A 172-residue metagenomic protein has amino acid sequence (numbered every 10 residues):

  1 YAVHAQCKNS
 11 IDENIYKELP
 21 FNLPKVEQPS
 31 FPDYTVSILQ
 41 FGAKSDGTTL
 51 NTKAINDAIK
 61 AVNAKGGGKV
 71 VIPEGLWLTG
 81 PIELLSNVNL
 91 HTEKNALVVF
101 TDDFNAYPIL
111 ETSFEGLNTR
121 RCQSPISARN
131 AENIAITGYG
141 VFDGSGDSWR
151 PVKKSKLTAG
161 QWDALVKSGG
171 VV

Functional and structural regions predicted by a protein language model:
Y1-V71, L76-N89, E93-V172: Extracellular "leader-to-stem" segments immediately downstream of a signal peptide or signal-anchor in secreted/lumenal
